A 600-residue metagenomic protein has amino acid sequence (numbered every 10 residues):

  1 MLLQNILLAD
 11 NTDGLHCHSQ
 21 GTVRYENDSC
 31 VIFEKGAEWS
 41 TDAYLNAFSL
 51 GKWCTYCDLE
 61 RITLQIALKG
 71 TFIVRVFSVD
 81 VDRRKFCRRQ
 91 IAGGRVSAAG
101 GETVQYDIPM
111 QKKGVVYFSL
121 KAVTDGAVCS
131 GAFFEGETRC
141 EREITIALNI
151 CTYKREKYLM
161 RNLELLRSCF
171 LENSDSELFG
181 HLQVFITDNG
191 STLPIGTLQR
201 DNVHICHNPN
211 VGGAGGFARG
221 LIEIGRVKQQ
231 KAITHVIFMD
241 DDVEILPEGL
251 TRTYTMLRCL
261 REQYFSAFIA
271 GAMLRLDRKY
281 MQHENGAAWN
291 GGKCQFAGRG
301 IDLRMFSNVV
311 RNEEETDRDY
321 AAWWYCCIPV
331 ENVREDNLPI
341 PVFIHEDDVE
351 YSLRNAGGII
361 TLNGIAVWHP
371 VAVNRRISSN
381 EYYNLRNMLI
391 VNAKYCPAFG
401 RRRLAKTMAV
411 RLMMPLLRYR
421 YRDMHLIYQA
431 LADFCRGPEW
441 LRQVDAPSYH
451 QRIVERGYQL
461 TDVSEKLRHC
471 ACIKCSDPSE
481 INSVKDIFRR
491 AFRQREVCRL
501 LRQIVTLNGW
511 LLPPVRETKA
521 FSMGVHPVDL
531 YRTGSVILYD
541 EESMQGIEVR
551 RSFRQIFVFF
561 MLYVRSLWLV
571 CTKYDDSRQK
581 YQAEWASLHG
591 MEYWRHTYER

Functional and structural regions predicted by a protein language model:
M1-Q111, V115, R386-N387, A393-R600: Terminal low-complexity segments of carbohydrate-biosynthetic enzymes
S130-T138, L362-S378: Active-site donor/metal-binding and catalytic loop motifs of nucleotide-sugar-dependent glycosylation enzymes
L166-C206: Acidic donor-binding segment of Leloir-type glycosyltransferases
L198-G215, E223: Conserved donor nucleotide-binding strand/loop of the catalytic core
Q230-E244: Short beta-strand-to-loop acidic/aromatic patch adjacent to the donor-nucleotide binding site
E248-F296: Conserved donor NDP-sugar-binding/catalytic core segment of glycosyltransferases
R299-C326: A recurrent flexible, glycine/aromatic-enriched loop bordering the glycosyltransferase active site that acts as
A321-Y325, V330, R334-L353, G358-V367 (+1 more regions): Donor nucleotide-sugar recognition loop
